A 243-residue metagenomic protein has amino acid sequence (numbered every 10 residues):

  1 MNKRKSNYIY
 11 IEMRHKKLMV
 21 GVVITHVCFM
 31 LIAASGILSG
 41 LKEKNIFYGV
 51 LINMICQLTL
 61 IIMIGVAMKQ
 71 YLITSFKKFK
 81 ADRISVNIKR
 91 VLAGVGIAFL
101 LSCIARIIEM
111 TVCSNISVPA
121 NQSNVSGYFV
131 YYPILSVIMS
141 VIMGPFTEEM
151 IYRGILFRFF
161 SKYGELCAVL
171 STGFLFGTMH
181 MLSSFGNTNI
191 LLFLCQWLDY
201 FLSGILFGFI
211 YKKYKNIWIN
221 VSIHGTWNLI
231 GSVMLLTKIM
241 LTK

Functional and structural regions predicted by a protein language model:
M1-M13: Short, Lys/Arg-rich, polar N-terminal cytosolic tail immediately upstream of the first transmembrane signal-anchor
R14-L31, A93-A98, S171-L175: Alpha-helical transmembrane segments
L18-Y71, A120-G127: Alpha-helical transmembrane segments in multi-pass membrane proteins
F29-N53, M110-C113, S184-L192, V233-K243: Juxtamembrane/transmembrane-helix boundary motifs at the membrane-water interface
S39-F47, C113-S117, F159-L170: Membrane interface segments of multi-pass transport proteins and intramembrane proteases
E43-Y48, I73-G144, G186, L241-K243: Juxtamembrane helix-loop-helix connectors linking adjacent transmembrane helices in multi-pass membrane enzymes
G65-S75, I210-Y214: Structural signal for the C-terminal ends of transmembrane alpha-helices and the immediately following loop
C103-R106, Y131-K243: Transmembrane helix-loop-helix hairpins at the membrane interface of multi-pass integral membrane proteins
